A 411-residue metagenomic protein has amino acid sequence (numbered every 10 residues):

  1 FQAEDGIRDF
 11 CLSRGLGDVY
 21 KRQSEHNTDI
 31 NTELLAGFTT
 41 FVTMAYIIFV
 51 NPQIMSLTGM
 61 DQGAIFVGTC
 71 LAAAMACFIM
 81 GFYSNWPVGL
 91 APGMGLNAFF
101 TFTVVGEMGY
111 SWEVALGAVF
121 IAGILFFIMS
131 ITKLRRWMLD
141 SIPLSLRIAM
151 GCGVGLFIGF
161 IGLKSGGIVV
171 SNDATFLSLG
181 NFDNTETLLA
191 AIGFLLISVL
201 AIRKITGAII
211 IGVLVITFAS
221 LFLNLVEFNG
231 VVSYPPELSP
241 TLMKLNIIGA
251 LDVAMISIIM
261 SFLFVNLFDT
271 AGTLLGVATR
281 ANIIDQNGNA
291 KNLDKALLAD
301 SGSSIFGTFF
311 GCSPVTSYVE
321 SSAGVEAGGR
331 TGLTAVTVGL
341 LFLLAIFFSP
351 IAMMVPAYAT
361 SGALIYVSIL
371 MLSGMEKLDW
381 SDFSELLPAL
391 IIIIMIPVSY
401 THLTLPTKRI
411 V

Functional and structural regions predicted by a protein language model:
F1-Y20, H402, K408-V411: Single conserved hydrophobic/aromatic residue that forms the stacking wall/gate of nucleotide- or nucleobase-binding
D18-A64, V213, T217-L293: Helix-loop-helix hairpins and the membrane-proximal interhelical loops of multi-pass alpha-helical transport proteins
R22-D29, E33-I47, N51, A72 (+3 more regions): Helix-loop-helix junctions within the multi-pass membrane cores of secondary transporters/permeases
M60-M75: Loop-to-helix transition at the N-terminal end of transmembrane alpha-helices
A73-M94, L125: Juxtamembrane transmembrane-helix boundary signature
F78, L263, L267, I305 (+2 more regions): Hydrophobic transmembrane alpha-helical segments of multi-pass transport and channel proteins
M108-F222, V226, V336-L405, R409: Membrane-embedded alpha-helical modules
